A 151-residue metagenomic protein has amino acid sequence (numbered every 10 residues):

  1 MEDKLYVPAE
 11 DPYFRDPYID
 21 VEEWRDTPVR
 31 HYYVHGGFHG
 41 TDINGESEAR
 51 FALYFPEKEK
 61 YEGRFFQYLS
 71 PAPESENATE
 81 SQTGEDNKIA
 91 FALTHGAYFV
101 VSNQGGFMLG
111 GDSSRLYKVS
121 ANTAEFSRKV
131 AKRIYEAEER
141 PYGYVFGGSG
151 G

Functional and structural regions predicted by a protein language model:
M1-G63, D86: Catalytic-loop region of hydrolases
V7, V21, V29, V34 (+4 more regions): Extended aliphatic helical segments
V34-G36, F51-L53, L69, A92 (+2 more regions): Generic structural hydrophobic/aromatic packing signal, biased to beta-strands
F38-G40, F55-E59, P71-P73, G106 (+1 more regions): Short, flexible loop/turn elements at secondary-structure junctions
E46-E48, T94, R140, G150: Short, solvent-exposed loop/turn segments at the edges of secondary structure
E62, Q67-A137: Cap/lid segment of the alpha/beta-hydrolase catalytic domain
R64, A137-S149: Alpha/beta-hydrolase fold nucleophile elbow
V119, G150-G151: Secondary-structure capping and boundary motifs in well-ordered enzyme cores
